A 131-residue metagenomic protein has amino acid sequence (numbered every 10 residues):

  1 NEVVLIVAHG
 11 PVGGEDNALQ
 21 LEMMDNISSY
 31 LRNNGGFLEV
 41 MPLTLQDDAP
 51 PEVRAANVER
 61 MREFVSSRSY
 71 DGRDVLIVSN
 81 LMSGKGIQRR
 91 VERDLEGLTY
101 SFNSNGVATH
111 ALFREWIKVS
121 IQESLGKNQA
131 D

Functional and structural regions predicted by a protein language model:
N1-D131: Extended amphipathic ligand-handling, pore-lining, and cofactor/metal-binding catalytic surfaces
